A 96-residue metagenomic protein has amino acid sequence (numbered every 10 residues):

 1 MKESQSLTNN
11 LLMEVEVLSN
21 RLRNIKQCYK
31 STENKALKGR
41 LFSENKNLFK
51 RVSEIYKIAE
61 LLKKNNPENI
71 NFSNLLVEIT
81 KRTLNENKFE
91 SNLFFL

Functional and structural regions predicted by a protein language model:
M1-S19: Short, charge/polar-rich alpha-helical segments
N9, K35-K50, I70-V77: Short, charged, amphipathic alpha-helical segments
L11, L18-K26, T32, L48 (+1 more regions): Non-transmembrane amphipathic alpha-helical segments
L12, E16-V17, Q27, K46 (+3 more regions): Intrinsic disorder/low-complexity segments in short proteins, especially the signal peptide and propeptide regions
L18-N20, L37, L48, E60 (+1 more regions): Intrinsically disordered, low-complexity regions enriched in serine, threonine, proline and polar/charged residues
K46-P67, N85-L93: Amphipathic alpha-helical coiled-coil segments
I70-L96: Amphipathic alpha-helical binding modules
